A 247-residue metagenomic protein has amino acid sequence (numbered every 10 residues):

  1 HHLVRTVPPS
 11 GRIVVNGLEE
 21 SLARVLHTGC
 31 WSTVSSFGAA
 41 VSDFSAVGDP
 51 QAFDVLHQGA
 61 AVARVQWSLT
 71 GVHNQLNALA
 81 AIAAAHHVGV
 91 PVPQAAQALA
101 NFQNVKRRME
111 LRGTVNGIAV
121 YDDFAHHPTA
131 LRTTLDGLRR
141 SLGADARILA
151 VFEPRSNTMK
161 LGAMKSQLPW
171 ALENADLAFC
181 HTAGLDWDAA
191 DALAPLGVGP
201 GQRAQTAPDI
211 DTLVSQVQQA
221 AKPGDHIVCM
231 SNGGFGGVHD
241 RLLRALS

Functional and structural regions predicted by a protein language model:
H1-H27, S68, P128-R132: Flexible active-site lid/hinge loop adjacent to a nucleotide/diphosphate and Mg2+-phosphate binding pocket
L3, S21, N74-A80: Internal, well-ordered alpha-helical segments in soluble enzyme and binding-protein domains
R12-G17, T33-G38, A178-C180: Short, hydrophobic beta-strand segments that form beta-sheet elements in well-ordered domains
E20-R64, V105-R112: Extended acidic/charged loop-beta regions that coordinate divalent cations and stabilize anionic phosphate/carboxylate
C30-T33, A60-A61, T70-H73, L79-S247: ATP-dependent carboxylate-amine ligase
A39, W67, D209: Active-site donor-binding loop signature of nucleotide-sugar glycosyltransferases
